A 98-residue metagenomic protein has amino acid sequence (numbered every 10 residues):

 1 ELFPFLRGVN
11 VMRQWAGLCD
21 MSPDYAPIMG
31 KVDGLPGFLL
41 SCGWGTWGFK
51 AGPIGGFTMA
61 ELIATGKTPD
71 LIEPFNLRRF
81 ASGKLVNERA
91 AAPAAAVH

Functional and structural regions predicted by a protein language model:
E1-H98: C-terminal catalytic lobe of FAD-dependent flavoproteins
